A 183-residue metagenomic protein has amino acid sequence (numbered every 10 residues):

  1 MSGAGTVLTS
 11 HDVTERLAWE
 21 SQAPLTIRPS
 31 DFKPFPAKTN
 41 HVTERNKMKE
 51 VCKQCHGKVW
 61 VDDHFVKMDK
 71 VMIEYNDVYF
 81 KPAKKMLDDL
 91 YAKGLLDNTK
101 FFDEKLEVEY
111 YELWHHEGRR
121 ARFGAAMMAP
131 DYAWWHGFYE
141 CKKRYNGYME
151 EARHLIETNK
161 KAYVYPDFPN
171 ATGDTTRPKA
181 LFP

Functional and structural regions predicted by a protein language model:
M1-P183: Primarily the internal scaffold of c-type cytochrome electron-transfer domains, especially repeated/multiheme c-type
